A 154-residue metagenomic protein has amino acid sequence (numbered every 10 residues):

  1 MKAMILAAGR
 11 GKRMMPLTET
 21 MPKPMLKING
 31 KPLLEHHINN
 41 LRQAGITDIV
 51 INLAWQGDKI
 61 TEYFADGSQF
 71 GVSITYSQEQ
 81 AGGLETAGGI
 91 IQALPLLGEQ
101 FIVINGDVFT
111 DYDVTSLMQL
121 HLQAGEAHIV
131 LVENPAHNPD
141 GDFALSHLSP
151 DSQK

Functional and structural regions predicted by a protein language model:
M1-D58: N-terminal glycine-rich phosphate-binding loop and ensuing alpha1 helix
P16, P22-P24, P32, P95 (+3 more regions): Proline-rich intrinsically disordered, low-complexity coils
T18-T20, I74-Y76, S152: Short glycine/proline- and charge-enriched loop/turn segments that cap or connect secondary-structure elements
E19-P22, G30-K31, G89, V114 (+1 more regions): Short capping/connector residues at structural and topological boundaries
T61, A65-H147: Conserved beta-loop-beta/alpha segment of the NTase-like Rossmann-fold superfamily that binds/positions NTPs
S146-K154: Short, flexible, basic/aromatic active-site loop/helix in glycosyltransferases
